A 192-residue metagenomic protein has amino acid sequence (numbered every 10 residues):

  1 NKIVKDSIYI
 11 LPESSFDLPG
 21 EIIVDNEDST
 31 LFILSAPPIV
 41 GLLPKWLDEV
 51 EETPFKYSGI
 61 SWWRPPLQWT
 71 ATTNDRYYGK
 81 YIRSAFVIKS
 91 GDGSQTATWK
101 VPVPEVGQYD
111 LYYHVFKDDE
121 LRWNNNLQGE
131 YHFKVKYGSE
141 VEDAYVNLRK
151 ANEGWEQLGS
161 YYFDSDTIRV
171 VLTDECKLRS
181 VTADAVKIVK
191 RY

Functional and structural regions predicted by a protein language model:
N1-Y192: Extracytoplasmic
